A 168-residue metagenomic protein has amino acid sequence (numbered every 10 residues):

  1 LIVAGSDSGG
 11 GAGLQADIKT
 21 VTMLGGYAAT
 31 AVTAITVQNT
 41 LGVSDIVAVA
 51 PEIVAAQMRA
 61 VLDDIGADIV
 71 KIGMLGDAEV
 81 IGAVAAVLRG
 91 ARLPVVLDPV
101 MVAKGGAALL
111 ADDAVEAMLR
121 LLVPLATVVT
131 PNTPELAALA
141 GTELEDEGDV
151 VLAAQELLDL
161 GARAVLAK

Functional and structural regions predicted by a protein language model:
L1-I69, E147-K168: Small-residue (G/A/S/T)-rich helix-start motifs and N-terminal tracts that mark the onset
Q15-I18, S44-D45, V84-L88, L109-D112 (+1 more regions): Short, glycine/charged-enriched secondary-structure capping and boundary segments
G26, L93, T142: Short glycine/serine/threonine/alanine-rich loop segments
V32-I35, P99, T133: Short, small-residue-rich loop/turn micro-motifs
T36-S44, A103-A108, L136-A140: A short acidic, helix-capping loop that chelates divalent metal ions and anchors anionic groups
Q57-P124, V128-P131: Glycine/small-residue-rich loop that forms an oxyanion/phosphate-binding "nest" at active or ligand-binding sites
D112-K168: Conserved phosphate/ATP/ADP-binding segment of small-molecule kinases
